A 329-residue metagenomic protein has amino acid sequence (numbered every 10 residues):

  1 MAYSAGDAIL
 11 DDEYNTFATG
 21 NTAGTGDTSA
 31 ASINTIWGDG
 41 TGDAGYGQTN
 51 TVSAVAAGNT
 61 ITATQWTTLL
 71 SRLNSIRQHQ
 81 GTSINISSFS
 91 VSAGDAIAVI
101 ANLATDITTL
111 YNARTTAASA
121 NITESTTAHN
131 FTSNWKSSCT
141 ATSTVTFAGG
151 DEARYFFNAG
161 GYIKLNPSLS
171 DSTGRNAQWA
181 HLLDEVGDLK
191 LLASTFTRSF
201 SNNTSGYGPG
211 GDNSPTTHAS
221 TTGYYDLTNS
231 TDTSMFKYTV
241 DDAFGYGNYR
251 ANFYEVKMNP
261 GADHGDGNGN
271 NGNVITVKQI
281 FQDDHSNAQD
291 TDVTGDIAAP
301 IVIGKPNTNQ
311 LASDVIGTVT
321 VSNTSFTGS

Functional and structural regions predicted by a protein language model:
M1-S138, K278, A312: Extracellular "spike/adhesin" assembly and maturation modules and analogous cytosolic coiled-coil scaffolds
Y14, L103, I107, I163-P167 (+2 more regions): Generic structural hydrophobic/aromatic packing signal, biased to beta-strands
T116-W179: Solvent-exposed, flexible loop/coil segments flanking beta-strands in beta-rich domains
I122, W135, W179-L183, L189 (+4 more regions): Extended hydrophobic/Leu-rich segments
A159-G160, N176-F196, P209-G210, A219: Short coil-to-beta strand junction motifs in C2/discoidin
G161-G174, H181-D188, G223, S234 (+2 more regions): Long, compositionally biased low-complexity segments
D171-H181, D283-D292: Short, surface-exposed beta-strand/loop "edge" segments at domain boundaries and coil↔beta transitions
N203-S329: Extended, charged low-complexity segments that frequently continue into or abut oligomerization scaffolds
